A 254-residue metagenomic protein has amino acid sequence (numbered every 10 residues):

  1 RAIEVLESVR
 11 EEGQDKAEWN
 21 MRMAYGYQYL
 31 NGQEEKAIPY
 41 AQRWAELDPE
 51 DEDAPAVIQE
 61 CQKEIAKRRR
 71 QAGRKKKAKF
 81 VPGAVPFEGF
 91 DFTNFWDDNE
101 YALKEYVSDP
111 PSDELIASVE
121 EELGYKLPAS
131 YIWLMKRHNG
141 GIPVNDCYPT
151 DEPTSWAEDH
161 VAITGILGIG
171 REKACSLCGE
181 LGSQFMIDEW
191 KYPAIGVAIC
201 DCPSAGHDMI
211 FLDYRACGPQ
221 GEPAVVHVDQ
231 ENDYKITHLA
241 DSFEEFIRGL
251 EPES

Functional and structural regions predicted by a protein language model:
S8-V9, R43-W44: Canonical positions in the second alpha-helix
E18-W19, D53: Start-of-helix register in tetratricopeptide repeats
Y25-G26, E60: Residue-level recognition of tetratricopeptide repeat
Y29-G32, A66: Short coil/turn linking the two alpha-helices of tandem helical-hairpin repeats
R74-A205, S254: A surface-exposed partner-binding patch
